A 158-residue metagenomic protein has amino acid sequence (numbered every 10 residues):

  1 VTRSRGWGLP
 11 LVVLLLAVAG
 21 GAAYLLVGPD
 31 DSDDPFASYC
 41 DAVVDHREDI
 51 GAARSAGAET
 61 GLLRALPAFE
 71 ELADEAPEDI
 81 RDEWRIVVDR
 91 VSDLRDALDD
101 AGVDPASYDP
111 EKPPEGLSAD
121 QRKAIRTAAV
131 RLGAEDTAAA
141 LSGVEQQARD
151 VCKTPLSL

Functional and structural regions predicted by a protein language model:
V1, V27-G28, D99-G102, G133 (+1 more regions): Short, flexible coil/linker elements and helix-boundary hinge sites characteristic of intrinsically disordered
V1-L14: N-terminal export and membrane-targeting signals
G8, A22-A68: Immediate post-signal-peptide N-terminus of mature secreted/exported proteins
V13-L16, G20, P110, E115: N-terminal targeting leader peptides, primarily classical Sec-type signal peptides for secretion
A19-D30, G133-S142: Short, intrinsically disordered, charge-biased short linear motifs at domain edges
A42, H46-S55, A106-L158: C-terminal amphipathic alpha-helix
H46-A106: Alpha-helical segments in soluble extracytoplasmic regions
